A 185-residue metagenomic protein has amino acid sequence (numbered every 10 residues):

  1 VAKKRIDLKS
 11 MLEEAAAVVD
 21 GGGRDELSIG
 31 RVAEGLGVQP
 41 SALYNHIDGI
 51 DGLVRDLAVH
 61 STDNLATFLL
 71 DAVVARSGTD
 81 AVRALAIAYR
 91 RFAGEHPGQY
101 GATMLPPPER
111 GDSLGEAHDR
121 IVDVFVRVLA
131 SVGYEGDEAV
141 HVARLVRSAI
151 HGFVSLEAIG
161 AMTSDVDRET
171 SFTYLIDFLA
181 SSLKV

Functional and structural regions predicted by a protein language model:
D7-A16, L57-S61, L65, L69: Generic hydrophobic, amphipathic alpha-helix propensity
S10, E14, V18-G52, D56: Helix-turn-helix
V19, L53-S61, T103, P107 (+1 more regions): Alpha-helical DNA-contacting segments of helix-turn-helix folds
V59-A84, G115, V122-R127: Amphipathic alpha-helical linker/stalk segments
L70-Q99, R110, D119, G136 (+1 more regions): Hydrophobic alpha-helical connector segments
F92-D112, D123, S155-T163: Amphipathic alpha-helical segments used for helix-helix packing
P108-R144, V166-S181: Amphipathic alpha-helical packing segments from all-alpha helical-bundle domains
S148-D165, A180-V185: Amphipathic C-terminal alpha-helical segment
